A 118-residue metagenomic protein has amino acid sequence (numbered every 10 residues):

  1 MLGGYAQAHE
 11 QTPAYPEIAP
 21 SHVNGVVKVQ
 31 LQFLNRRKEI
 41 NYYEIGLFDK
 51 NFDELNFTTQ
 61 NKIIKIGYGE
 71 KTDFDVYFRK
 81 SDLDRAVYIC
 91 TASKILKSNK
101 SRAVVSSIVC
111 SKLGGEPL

Functional and structural regions predicted by a protein language model:
M1-L2: Bacterial N-terminal signal peptides
A6-V26, F57-T59: N-terminal edge beta-strand
V23-Q30, R85-Y88: Short, solvent-exposed loop/turn segments enriched in Ser/Thr/Gly
Q32-E39: Asparagine-centered strand-capping/turn motif at beta-strand->loop junctions
Y42-E44, F48-K62: Short beta-strand and strand-turn-strand segments in soluble, beta-rich domains
L55-L83: Intrinsically disordered, low-complexity Pro/Gly/Ser/Thr-rich segments with frequent PxxP/GP/PP motifs and embedded
S81-L118: Terminal connector regions
